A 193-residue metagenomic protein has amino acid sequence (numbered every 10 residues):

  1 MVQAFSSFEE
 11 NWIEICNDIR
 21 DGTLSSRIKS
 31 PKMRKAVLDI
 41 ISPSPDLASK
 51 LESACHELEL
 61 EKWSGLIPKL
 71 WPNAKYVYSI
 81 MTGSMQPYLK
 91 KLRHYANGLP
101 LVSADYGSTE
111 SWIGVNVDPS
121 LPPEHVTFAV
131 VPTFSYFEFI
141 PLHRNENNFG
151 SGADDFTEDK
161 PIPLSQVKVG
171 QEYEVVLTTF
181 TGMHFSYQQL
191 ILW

Functional and structural regions predicted by a protein language model:
M1-W193: Active-site glycine/GP-rich loop and adjacent strand/helix microenvironment that borders small-molecule binding pockets
